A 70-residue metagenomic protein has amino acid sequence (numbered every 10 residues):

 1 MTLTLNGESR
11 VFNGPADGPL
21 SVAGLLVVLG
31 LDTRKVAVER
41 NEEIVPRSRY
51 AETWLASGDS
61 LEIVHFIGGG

Functional and structural regions predicted by a protein language model:
M1-G69: Ubiquitin-like/PB1-type beta-grasp interaction modules and other compact soluble beta-rich domains
